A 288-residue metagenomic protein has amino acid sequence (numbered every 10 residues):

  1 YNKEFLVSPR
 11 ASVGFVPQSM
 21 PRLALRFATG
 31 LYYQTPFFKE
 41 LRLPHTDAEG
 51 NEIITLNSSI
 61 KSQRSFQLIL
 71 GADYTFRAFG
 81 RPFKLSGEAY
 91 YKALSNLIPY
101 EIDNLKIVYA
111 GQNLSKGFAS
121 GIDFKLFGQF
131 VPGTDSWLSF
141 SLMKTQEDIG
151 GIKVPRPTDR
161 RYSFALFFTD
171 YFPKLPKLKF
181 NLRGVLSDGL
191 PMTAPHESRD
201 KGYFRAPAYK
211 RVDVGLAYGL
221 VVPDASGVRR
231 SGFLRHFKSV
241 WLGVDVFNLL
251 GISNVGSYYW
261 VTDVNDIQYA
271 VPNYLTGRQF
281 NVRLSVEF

Functional and structural regions predicted by a protein language model:
Y1, T29-T35, R42-H45, Y74-F76 (+8 more regions): Transmembrane beta-strands of outer-membrane beta-barrel pores
Y1-A24, T46: Signature of Gram-negative outer-membrane beta-barrel scaffolds
F5-V7, R64-L68, K116-S120, T158-F164 (+3 more regions): Residues that define the transmembrane beta-barrel architecture of outer-membrane proteins
A11-F15, L70-Y74, I122-G128, L138 (+4 more regions): Residues on the lipid-exposed face of transmembrane beta-strands in outer-membrane beta-barrel proteins
V16-Q18, R26, G30, E40 (+3 more regions): Membrane-embedded beta-barrel scaffold of Gram-negative outer-membrane proteins
Q18-L23, R77-F83, G133, P173-L178 (+1 more regions): Short loop/turn motifs that connect adjacent beta-strands in outer-membrane beta-barrel proteins
Y90-A93, A110-A194: Gram-negative outer-membrane beta-barrel transporters
G133-S136, V185-P195, Y218-F288: C-terminal beta-signal and adjacent terminal beta-strands/loops of Gram-negative outer-membrane beta-barrel proteins
